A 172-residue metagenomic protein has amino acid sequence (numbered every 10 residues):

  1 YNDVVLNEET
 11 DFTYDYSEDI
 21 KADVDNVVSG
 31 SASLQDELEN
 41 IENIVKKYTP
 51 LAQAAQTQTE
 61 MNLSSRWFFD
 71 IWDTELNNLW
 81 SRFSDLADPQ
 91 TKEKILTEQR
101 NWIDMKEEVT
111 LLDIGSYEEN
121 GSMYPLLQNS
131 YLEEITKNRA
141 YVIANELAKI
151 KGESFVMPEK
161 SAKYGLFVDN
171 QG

Functional and structural regions predicted by a protein language model:
Y1-G172: N-terminal alpha-helical modules
